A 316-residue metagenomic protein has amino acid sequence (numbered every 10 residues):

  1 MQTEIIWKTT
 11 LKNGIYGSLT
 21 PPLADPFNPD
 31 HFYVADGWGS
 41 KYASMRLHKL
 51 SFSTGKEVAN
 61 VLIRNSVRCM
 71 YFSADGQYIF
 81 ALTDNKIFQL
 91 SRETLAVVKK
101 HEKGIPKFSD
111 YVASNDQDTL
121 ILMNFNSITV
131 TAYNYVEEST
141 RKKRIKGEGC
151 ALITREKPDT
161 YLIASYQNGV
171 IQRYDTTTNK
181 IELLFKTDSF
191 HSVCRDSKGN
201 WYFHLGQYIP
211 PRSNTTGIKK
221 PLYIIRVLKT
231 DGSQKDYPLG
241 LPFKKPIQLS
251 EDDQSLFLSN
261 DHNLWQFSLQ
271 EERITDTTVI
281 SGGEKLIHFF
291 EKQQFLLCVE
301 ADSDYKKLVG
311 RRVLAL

Functional and structural regions predicted by a protein language model:
I5-G14, K56-L62, A96-E102, S139-R144 (+3 more regions): A short beta-strand motif characteristic of beta-propeller blades
L11-M45: Beta-strand-rich domains and repeat architectures in extracellular enzymes and scaffolds, especially beta-propellers
I15-A24, N65-A74, P106-N115, G147-E156 (+3 more regions): Repeated scaffold domains used in trafficking and secretory/extracellular systems, primarily beta-propellers
F32, I79, L120, Y161-L162 (+3 more regions): Hydrophobic beta-strand positions that form the internal "hydrophobic ladder" of WD40/Gbeta-like beta-propeller blades
V34-G37, T83, N124, A164-S165 (+3 more regions): Recurrent small/Gly-Pro-centered beta-turn motifs in extracellular repeat architectures
W38-Y42, K86-I87, S127-T129, N168-G169 (+3 more regions): Short glycine/acidic-enriched loop and turn motifs that connect beta-strands
S51-G55, S91-L95, N134-E138, D175-N179 (+2 more regions): Short loop/turn segments that connect beta-strands within beta-propeller blades
E284-L316: Blade-level signature of beta-propeller repeat domains, shared across WD40, Kelch, NHL, RCC1 and BNR/Asp-box propellers
